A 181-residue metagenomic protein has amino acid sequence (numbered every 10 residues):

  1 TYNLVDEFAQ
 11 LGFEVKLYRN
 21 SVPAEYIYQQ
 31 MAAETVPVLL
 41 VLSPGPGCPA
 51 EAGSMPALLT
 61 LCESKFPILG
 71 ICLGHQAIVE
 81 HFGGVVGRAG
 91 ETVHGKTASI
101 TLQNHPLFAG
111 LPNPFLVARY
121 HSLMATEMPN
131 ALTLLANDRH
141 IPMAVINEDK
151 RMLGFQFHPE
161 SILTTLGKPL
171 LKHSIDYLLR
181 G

Functional and structural regions predicted by a protein language model:
T1-L11: Short, charged N-terminal beta->alpha structural module
A9, V36-A109, L116: Cysteine-nucleophile active-site neighborhood
G12-V22: A short beta-strand-loop structural module common to alpha/beta enzyme folds
E14-K16, I68, M152: Hydrophobic anchor at the start of a short beta-strand that flanks the dinucleotide cofactor-binding loop
A24-P37: Short amphipathic alpha-helix with an adjacent loop that forms part of the alpha/beta core around
P106-D149: Catalytic beta-strand/loop cores that center a nucleophilic Ser/Cys/Thr and support acyl-enzyme chemistry
P114, Q156-T165: Phosphate-binding/catalytic loops
I162-G181: Acyltransferase
